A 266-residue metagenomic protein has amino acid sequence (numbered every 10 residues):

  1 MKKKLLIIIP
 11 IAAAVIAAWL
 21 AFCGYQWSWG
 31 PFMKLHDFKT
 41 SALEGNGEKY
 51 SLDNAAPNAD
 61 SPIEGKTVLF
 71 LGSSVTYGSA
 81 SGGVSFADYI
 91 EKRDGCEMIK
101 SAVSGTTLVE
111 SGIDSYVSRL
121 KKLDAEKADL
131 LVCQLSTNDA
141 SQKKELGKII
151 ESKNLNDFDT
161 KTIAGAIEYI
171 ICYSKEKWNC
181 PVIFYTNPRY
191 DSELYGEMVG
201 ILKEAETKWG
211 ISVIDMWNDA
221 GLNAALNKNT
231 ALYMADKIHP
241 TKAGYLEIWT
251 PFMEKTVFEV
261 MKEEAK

Functional and structural regions predicted by a protein language model:
M1-L71, V75-G82, K92, A125-K127 (+3 more regions): N-terminal secretory targeting modules
T67-L69, V75-N156: Conserved SGNH/GDSL esterase-like catalytic core that processes O-acyl groups on lipids and polysaccharides
G82, S111-S115, F158-A166, L194-M198 (+1 more regions): Soluble or luminal CAZymes and related metallo-dependent hydrolases
I90-E91, S174-K175, A205-E206, I211: A generic structural signal for well-ordered alpha-helical segments
T137, E168-L202: Active-site segments of SGNH/GDSL-like serine hydrolases that catalyze O-acetyl group transfer/hydrolysis on lipids
K153-A164, A235-P240: A short acidic, glycine-rich active-site loop that binds or catalyzes chemistry on phosphate/adenosine moieties
N187-K266: Catalytic His-Asp segment of secreted/periplasmic serine-dependent ester chemistry enzymes
